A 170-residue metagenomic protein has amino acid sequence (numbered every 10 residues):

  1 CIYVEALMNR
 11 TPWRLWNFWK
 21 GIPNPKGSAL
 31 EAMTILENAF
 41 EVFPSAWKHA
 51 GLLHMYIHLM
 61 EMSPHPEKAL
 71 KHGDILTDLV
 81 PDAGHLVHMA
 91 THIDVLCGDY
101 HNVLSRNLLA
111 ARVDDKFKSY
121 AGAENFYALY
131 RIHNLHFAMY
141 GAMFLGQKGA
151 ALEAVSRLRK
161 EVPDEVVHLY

Functional and structural regions predicted by a protein language model:
I2-P44, L53-S63, H72-I75, V80-D82 (+5 more regions): Short coil/linker segments at helix-helix boundaries
A29, H65-P66, Y100, K148: TPR-repeat structural position
K48-A50: Active-site-adjacent "gating/activation" loops or surface patches in catalytic cores
V103-F117: Acidic, glycine-rich loop-and-beta core segments that form the ion-binding/anion-interacting portion of active sites
L109, E153-R157: Beta-sheet-rich non-transmembrane sensory/scaffold domains
F137, M143-A151: A conserved active-site cap/scaffold subdomain adjacent to cofactor or substrate pockets
